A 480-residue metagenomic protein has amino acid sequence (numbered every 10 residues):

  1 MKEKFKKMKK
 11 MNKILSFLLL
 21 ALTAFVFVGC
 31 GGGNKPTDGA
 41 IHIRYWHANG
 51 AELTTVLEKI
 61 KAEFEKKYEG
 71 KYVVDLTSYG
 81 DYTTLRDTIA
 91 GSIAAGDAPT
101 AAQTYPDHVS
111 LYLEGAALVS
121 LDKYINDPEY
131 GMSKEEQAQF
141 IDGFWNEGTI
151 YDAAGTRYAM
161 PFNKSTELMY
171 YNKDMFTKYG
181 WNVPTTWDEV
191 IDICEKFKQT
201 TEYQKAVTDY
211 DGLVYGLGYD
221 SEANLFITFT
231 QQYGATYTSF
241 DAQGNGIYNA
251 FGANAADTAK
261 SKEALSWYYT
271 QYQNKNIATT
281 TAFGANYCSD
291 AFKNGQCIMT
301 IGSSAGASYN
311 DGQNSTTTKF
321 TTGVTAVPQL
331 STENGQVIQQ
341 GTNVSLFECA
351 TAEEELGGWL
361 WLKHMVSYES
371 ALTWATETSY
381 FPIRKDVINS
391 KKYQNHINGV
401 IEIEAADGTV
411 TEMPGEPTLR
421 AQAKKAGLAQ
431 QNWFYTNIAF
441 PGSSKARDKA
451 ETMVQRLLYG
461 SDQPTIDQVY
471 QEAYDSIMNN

Functional and structural regions predicted by a protein language model:
M1-R44, K66, K178, Q468-N480: Short, low-complexity disordered leader/linker segments with a strong preference for bacterial N-terminal type II
D38-G50, Y72-T77, A101: Short, well-ordered beta-strand elements
A48, K59-K61, E222-A235, E263-K363 (+1 more regions): Extracytoplasmic/periplasmic substrate-binding proteins
E63, K67-G143, D174-T185, S289-A291 (+2 more regions): Extracytoplasmic "Venus flytrap"/periplasmic binding protein-like
D107-T166, A206-T208, F229-T230, T321-P328 (+1 more regions): Hinge/lid segment of periplasmic solute-binding proteins
E147-F162, E167, I191-A250, Y269 (+1 more regions): Extracytoplasmic/periplasmic solute-binding protein
C194-K196, D241-T281, V327: Glycine-centered hinge/linker elements that transmit conformational signals in sensory and ligand-binding systems
I403-D475: C-terminal capping/gating helix-and-loop segments adjacent to ligand/active sites or protein-protein/ligand interfaces
